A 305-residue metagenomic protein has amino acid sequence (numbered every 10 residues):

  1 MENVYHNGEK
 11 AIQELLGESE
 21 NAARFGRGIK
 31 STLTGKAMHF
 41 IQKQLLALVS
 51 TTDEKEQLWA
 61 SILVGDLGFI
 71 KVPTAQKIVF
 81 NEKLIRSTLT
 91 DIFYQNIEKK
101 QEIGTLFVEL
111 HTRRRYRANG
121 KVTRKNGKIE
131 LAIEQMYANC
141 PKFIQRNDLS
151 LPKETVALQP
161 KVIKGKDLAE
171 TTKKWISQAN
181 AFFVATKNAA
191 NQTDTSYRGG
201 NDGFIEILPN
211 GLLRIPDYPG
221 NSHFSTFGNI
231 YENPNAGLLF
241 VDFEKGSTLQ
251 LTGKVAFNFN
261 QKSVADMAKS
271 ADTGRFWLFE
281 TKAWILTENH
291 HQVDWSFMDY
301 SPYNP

Functional and structural regions predicted by a protein language model:
M1-P305: Binding-site signature for planar aromatic cofactors or substrates
